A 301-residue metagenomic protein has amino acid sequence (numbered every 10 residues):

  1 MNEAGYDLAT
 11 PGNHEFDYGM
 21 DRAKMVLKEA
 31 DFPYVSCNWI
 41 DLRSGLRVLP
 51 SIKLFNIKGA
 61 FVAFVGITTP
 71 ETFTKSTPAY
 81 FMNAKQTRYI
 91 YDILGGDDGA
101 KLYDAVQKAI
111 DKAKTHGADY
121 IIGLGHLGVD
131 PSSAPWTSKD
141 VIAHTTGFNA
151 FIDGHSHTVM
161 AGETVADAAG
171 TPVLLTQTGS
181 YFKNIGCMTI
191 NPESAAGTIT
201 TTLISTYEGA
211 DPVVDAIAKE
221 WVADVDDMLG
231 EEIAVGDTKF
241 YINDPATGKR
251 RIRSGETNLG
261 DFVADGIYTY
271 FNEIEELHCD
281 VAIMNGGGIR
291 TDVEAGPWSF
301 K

Functional and structural regions predicted by a protein language model:
M1-G209, S254, N258-T269, A282: Acidic, metal/ion-coordinating pockets
V213-K301: Non-catalytic terminal accessory segments
